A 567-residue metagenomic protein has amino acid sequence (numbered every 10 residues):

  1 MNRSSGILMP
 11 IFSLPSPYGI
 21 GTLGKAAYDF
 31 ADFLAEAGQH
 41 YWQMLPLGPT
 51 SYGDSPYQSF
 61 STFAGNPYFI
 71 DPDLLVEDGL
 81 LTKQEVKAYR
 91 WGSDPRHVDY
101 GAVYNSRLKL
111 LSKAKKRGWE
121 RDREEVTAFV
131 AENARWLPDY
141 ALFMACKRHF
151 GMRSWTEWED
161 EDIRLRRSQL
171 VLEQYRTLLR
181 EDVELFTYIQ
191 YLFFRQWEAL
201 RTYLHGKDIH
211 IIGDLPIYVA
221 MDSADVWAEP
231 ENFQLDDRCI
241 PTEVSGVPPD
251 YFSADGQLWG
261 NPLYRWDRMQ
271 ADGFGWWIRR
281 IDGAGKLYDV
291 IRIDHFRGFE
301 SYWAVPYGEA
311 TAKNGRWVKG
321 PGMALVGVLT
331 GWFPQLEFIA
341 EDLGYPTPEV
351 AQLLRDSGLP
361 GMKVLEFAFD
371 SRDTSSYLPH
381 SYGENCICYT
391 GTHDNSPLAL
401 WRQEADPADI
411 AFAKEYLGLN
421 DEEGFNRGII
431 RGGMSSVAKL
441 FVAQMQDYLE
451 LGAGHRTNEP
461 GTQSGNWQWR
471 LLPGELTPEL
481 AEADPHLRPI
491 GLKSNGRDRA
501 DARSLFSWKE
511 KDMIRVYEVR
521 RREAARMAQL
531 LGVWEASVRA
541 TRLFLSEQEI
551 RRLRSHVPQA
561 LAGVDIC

Functional and structural regions predicted by a protein language model:
M1-L80: Trp/Phe/Arg-rich N-terminal binding region typifying the photolyase-homology
P10, D54-F194, V219-V442, Q446-Y448 (+2 more regions): Alpha-amylase-like alpha-glycosidases and glucanotransferases acting on alpha-linked glucans and related
F30-L45, L200-Y203, K207-I209, W277-D294: Conserved catalytic-core segments centered on acid/base and nucleophilic motifs
F186-V219: Conserved, well-ordered alpha-helix/loop/beta-strand core segments that scaffold catalytic motifs
D498-L505: Intrinsically disordered, low-complexity segments enriched in serine/proline and basic residues
L505-A528: Conserved N-terminal entry element of GNAT/NAT acetyltransferase domains
G532-P558: Conserved GNAT-fold acetyl-CoA-binding loop/helix
V557-C567: A short helix-loop-beta-strand connector motif used in the catalytic cores of GNAT acetyltransferases and, in some
